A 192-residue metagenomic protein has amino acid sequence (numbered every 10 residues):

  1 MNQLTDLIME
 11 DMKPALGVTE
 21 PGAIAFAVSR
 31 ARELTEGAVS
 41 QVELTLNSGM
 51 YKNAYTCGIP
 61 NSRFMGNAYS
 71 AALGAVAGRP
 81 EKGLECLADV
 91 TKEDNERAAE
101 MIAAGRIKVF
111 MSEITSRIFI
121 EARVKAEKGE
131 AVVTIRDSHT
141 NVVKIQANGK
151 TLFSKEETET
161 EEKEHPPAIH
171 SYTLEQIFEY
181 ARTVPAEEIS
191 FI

Functional and structural regions predicted by a protein language model:
N2-Q3, T19-F26, S62-S70, D89-E96 (+2 more regions): Conserved active-site and cofactor/substrate-binding residues in soluble primary-metabolism enzymes
Q3-L16, Q176-Y180: Generic N-terminal amphipathic, Lys/Arg-enriched alpha-helix
M9-G17, A27, T45, N53-G58: Short glycine-rich or small-residue beta-strand-to-loop segments that form or flank ligand, phosphate, metal/Fe-S
P14-G17, C57, N61, L84-A88 (+1 more regions): Hydrophobic alpha-helical scaffolding
P21-G37: Alpha-helical support elements that line or immediately flank enzyme active sites and cofactor-binding pockets
A38-V42, K82-A88, K108-F110, E188-I192: Flexible, glycine/charged-enriched surface loops at secondary-structure junctions
S40-G83, R97-I107: A structural-propensity feature for long, helix-poor, extended segments
A103-I192: Signature of multi-pass transmembrane helix bundles
